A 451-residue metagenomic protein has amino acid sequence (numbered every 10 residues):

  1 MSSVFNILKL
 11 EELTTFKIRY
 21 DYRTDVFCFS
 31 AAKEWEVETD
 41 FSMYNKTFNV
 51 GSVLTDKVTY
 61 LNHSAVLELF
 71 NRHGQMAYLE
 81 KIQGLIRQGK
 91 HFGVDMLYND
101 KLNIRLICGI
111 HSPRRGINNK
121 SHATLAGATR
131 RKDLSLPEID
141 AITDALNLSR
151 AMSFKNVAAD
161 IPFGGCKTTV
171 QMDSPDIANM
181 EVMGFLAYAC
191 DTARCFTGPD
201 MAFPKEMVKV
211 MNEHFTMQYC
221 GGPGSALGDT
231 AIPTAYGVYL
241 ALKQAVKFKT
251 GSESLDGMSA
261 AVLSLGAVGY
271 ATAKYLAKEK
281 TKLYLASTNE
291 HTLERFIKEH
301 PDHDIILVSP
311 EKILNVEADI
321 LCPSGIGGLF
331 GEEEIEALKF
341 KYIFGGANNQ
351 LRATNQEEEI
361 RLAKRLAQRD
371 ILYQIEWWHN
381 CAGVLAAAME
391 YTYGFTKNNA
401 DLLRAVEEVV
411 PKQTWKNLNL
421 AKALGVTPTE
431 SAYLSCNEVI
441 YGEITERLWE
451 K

Functional and structural regions predicted by a protein language model:
S2-G224: N-terminal ligand-binding/catalytic initiation module
S2-L54, V58, K341-K451: Adenosine-phosphate binding glycine-rich loop
N156-F163, C195-D200, T250-M258, A421-Y433 (+1 more regions): Flexible, glycine/charged-enriched surface loops at secondary-structure junctions
A193-R194, L227-G237, W377-E390: Short alpha-helices
C195-D200, Y219-G221, L285-S287, L307 (+3 more regions): General beta-strand structural signal in soluble alpha/beta enzymes
D229-A318: Glycine-rich phosphate/diphosphate-binding loop of Rossmann-like nucleotide-binding domains
E290-Q374: Rossmann-like adenosine-cofactor binding region
